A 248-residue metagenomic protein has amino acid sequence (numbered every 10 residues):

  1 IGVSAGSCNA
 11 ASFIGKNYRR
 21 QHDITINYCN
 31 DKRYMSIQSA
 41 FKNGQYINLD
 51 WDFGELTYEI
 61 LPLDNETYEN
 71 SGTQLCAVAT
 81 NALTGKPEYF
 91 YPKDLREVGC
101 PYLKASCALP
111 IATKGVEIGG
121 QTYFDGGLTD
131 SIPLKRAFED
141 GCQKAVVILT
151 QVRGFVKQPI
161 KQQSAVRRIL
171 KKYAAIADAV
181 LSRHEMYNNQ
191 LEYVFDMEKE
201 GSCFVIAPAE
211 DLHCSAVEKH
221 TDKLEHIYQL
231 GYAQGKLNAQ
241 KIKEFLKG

Functional and structural regions predicted by a protein language model:
I1-E59, Y91-A105, L149, R153-K161: Patatin-like phospholipase
R33-I37, L170-K171, A209-E218: A short small-residue
S39-I47, K86-Y91, Q121-F124, D178-L181: Flexible, glycine/proline-enriched loop segments at strand-loop-helix junctions that form or flank small-ligand binding
I60-Q74: A short alpha-helix-loop-beta-strand transition element characteristic of N-terminal alpha/beta dinucleotide-binding
P62-L63, D130-L134, N189-E192: Glycine-rich, charged/polar anion/phosphate-binding loops that engage phosphate groups from diverse ligands
N70-I148, R153-R167: Active-site gating loop/helix substructures
K144-S202: Helix-centered, glycine/charged polyanion-binding patches within enzymatic domains that contact phosphate-containing
Q190-G248: C-terminal helical/tail subdomains of lipid-metabolizing enzymes
